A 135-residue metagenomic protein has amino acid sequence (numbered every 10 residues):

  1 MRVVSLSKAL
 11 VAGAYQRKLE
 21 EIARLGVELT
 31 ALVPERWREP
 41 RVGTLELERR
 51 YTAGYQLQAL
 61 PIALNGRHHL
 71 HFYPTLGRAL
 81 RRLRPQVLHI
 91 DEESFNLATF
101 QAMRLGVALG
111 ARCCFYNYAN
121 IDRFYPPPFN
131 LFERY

Functional and structural regions predicted by a protein language model:
M1-A59, L83, A111: N-terminal subdomain of nucleotide-sugar transferases
V3-S7, G77-L97, A111-C114: Short N-terminal targeting/anchoring amphipathic segment
K8-V11, F95-L97, L105, L109-N130: A short, histidine- and acid-enriched strand-loop-helix "catalytic/donor-clamping" loop that lines the nucleotide-sugar
A9, G13, R67-P74, P127: Conserved phosphate-coordination/catalytic loops
Q16-E20, L80, M103, E133-R134: Short amphipathic alpha-helical segments and helix-helix/interface helices
Q16-R17, V42, H71, F100-Q101 (+1 more regions): Generic recognition of short, well-ordered alpha-helical segments
V33, N130, Y135: Donor nucleotide-sugar binding/catalytic pocket of nucleotide-sugar-dependent glycosyltransferases
R50-R78, I90-E92: A short, charged, and often flexible helix/loop element on the N-terminal side of the glycosyltransferase catalytic
